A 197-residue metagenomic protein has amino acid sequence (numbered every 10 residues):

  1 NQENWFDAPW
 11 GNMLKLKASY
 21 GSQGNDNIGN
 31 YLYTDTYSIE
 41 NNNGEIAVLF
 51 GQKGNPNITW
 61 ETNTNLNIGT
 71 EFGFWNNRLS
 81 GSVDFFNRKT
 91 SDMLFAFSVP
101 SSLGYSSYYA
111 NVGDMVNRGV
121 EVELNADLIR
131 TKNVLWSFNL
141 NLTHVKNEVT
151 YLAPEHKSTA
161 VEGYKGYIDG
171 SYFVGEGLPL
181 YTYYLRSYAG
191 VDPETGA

Functional and structural regions predicted by a protein language model:
Q2-W10, S19-G21, D26-N27: Outer-membrane beta-barrel translocator/channel fold
N12-A18, L79-G81, W136-F138: Transmembrane beta-strands of outer-membrane beta-barrel proteins
Y20-G24, F85-S91, A126-L128, L142-E148: Transmembrane beta-strands of outer-membrane beta-barrel pores
S22, D26-D35, M93-F97, S101 (+1 more regions): Outer-membrane beta-barrel and related beta-rich outer-membrane complex signature in Gram-negative bacteria
N30-G54, S101-Y108, T159-V174, P193-A197: Surface-exposed loop/turn segments flanking beta-strands in extracellular/periplasmic regions
E40, W60-G104, W136, T143: Membrane-embedded beta-barrel scaffold of Gram-negative outer-membrane proteins
N41-S80, Y108-T131: Outer-membrane beta-barrel signature, preferentially recognizing the C-terminal barrel domain of Gram-negative
A110, D127-A197: Conserved small-residue
